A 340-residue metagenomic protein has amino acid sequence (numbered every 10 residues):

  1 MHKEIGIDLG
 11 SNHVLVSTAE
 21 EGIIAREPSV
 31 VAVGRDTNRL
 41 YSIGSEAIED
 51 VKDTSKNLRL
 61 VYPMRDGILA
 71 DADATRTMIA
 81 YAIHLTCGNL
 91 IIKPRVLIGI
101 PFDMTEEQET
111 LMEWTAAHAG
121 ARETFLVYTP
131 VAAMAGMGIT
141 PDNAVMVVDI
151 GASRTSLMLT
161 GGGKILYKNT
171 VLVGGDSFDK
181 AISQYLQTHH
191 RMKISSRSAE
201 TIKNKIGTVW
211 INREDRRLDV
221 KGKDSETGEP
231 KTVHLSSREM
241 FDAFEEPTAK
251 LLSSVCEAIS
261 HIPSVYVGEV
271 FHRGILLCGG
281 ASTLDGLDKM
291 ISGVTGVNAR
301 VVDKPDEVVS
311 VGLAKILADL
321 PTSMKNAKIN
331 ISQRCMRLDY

Functional and structural regions predicted by a protein language model:
M1-I150, M158-I275, S282-P305, V309 (+1 more regions): Nucleotide/phosphate-binding catalytic cleft detector across ATP-hydrolyzing and phosphate-transferring enzymes
